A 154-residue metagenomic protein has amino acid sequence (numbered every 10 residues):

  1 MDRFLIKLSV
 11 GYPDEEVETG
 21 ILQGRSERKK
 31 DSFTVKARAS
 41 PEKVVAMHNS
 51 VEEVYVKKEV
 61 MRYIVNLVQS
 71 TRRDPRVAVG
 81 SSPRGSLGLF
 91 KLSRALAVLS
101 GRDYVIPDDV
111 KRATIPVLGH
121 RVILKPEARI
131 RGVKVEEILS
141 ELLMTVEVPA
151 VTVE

Functional and structural regions predicted by a protein language model:
M1-N66: Conserved AAA+ ATPase core "coupling" helix
S26-K29, T71-R72, V146: Short amphipathic alpha-helical segments enriched in hydrophobics
M47-V51, T71, L96: Charged, low-complexity, helix-prone segments enriched in Lys/Glu/Asp/Gln
V65-Q69, I115: Amphipathic, well-packed alpha-helical segments that form the structural scaffold of globular domains
R73-E154: C-terminal engagement/docking regions of AAA+ P-loop ATPases
